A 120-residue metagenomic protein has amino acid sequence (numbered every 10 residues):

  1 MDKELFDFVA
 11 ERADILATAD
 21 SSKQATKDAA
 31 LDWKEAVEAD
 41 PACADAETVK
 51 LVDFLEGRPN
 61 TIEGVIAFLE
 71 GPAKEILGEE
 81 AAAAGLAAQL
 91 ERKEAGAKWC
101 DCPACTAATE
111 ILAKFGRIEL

Functional and structural regions predicted by a protein language model:
M1, L5-F8, E75, E79-A87: Amphipathic, alpha-helical segments enriched in basic
M1-E35: Short terminal alpha-helical segments
F6-F8, F54, F68, F115: Phenylalanine-focused residue identity feature
V9-I15, F68-E75, A88-Q89: Phosphate-binding glycine-rich loops and adjacent basic patches that engage nucleotide phosphates, nucleic-acid
A13-L16, L31-K34, E38, T48 (+2 more regions): A near-ubiquitous, low-amplitude feature marking generic local secondary-structure context
K23-I76: Aromatic-anchored, charged helix-turn/loop surface patch used as a conserved interaction hotspot
A81-L120: Amphipathic alpha-helical binding modules
